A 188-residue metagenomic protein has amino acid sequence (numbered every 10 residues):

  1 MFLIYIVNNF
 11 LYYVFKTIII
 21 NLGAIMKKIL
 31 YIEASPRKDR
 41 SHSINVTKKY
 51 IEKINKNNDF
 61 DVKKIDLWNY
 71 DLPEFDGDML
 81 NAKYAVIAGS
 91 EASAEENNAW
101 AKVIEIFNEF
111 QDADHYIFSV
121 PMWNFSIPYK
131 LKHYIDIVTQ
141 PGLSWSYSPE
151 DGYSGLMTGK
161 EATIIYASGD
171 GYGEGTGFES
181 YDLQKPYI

Functional and structural regions predicted by a protein language model:
N8-Y12, N21-Y129, H133, Q140: N-terminal beta1-alpha1-beta2 submodule of the flavodoxin-like/Rossmannoid cofactor-binding fold
K102-I106, Y129-K130, D136-I188: FMN-binding flavodoxin-like domain, especially the glycine-rich phosphate-binding loop
